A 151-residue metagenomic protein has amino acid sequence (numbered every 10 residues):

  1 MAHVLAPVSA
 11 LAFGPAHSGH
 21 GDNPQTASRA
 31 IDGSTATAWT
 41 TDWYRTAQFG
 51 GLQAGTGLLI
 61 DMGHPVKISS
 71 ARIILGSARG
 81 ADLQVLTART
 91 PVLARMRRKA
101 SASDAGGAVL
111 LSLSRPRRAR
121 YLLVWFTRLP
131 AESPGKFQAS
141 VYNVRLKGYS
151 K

Functional and structural regions predicted by a protein language model:
M1-G63: Disordered, acidic Ser/Thr/Pro-rich linker "stalks" and the adjacent N-terminal cap of the next globular domain
T35-M96, L113-K151: Aromatic, loop-rich ligand-recognition surfaces of beta-strand-rich domains
M96-D104: Solvent-exposed serine/threonine-rich low-complexity stretches and specific carbohydrate-binding patches
G107: Aromatic sugar-binding surface patches on proteins that engage polysaccharides or sugar-phosphate polymers
